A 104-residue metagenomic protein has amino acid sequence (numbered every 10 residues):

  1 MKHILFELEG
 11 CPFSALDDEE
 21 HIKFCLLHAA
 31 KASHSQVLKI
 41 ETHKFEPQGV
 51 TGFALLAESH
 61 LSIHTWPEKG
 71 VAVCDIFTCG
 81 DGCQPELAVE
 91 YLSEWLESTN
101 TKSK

Functional and structural regions predicted by a protein language model:
M1-K104: Polybasic/polar functional segments that serve as interface/processing modules
